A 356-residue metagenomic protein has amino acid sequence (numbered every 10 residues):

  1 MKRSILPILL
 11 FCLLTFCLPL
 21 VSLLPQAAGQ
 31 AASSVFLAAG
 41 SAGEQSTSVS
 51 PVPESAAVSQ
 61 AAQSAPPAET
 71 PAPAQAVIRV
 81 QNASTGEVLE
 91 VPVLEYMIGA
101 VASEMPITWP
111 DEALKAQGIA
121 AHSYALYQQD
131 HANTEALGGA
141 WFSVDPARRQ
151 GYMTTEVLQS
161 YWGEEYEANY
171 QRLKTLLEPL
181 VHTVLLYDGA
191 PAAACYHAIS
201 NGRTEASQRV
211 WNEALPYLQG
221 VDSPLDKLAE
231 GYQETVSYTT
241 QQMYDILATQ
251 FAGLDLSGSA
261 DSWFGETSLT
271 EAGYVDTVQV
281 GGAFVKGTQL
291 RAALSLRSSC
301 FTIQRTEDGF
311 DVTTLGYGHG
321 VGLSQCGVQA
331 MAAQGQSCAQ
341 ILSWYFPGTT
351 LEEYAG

Functional and structural regions predicted by a protein language model:
M1-G356: Conserved, single-site charged/polar hotspot
